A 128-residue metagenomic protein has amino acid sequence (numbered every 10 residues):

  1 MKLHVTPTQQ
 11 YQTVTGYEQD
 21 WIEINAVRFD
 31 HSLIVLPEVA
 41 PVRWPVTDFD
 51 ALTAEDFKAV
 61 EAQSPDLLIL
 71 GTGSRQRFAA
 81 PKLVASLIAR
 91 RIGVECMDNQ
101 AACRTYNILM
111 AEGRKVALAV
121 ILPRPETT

Functional and structural regions predicted by a protein language model:
M1-E55, Q63, A111-T128: Non-catalytic interface/targeting segments
V42-W44, Q76-A79, T105: Short active-site-adjacent helix-start/loop capping segments
T53-A59, T105-Y106: Short, charged beta->alpha transition segments
E61-M97: Mid-chain, well-packed structural core segment of small domains
K82, I108-L109: Active-site-proximal loop->helix
N99-R104: Short acidic loop-to-helix transition motifs that present clustered carboxylates
